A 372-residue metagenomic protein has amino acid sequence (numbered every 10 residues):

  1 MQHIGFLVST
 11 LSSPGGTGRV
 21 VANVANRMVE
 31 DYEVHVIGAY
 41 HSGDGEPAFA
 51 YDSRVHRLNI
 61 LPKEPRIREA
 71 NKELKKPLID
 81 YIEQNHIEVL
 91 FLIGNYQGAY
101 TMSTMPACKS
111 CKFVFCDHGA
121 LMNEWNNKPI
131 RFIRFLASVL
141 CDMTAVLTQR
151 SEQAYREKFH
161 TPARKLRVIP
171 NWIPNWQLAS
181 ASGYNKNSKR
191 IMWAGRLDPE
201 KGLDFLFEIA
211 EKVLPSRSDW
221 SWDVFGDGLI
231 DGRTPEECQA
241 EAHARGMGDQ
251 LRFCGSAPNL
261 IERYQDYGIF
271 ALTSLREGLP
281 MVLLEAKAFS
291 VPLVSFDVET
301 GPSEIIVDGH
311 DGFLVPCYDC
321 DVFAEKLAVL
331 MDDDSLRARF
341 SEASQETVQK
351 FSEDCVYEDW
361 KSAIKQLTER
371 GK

Functional and structural regions predicted by a protein language model:
L7-P14, R27-A70, I230: N-terminal strand-loop element at the rim of the active site of nucleotide-sugar-dependent glycosyltransferases
G15-N23, K189, R196-K212, T234-E236 (+1 more regions): A conserved mid-protein helix/loop that constitutes part of the nucleotide-sugar donor-binding site
G45-A50, A154, D223-G248: Short, structured helix-loop element that forms part of the nucleotide-activated donor/catalytic region
L92-G98, D117: Short His-centered aromatic/hydrophobic patch
C141-L166, I173-N175: A short, active-site helix/loop in glycosyltransferases that binds the activated sugar's phosphate group
S256, L275: Aromatic "clamp/platform" in nucleotide-sugar-dependent glycosyltransferases that forms part of the donor/acceptor
P292-F296: Short hydrophobic beta-strand element within catalytic cores of glycosyltransferases and related nucleotide-activated
V307-G309, F313-C320, V329-D334: Conserved acidic donor-binding segment of nucleotide-sugar-dependent glycosyltransferases
